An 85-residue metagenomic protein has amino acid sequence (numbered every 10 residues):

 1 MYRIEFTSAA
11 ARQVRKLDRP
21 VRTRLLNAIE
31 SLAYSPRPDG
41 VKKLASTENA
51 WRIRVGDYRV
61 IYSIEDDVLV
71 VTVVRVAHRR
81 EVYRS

Functional and structural regions predicted by a protein language model:
M1-V55, E65-V74, E81-S85: Basic, Lys/Arg-enriched alpha-helical interface segments
